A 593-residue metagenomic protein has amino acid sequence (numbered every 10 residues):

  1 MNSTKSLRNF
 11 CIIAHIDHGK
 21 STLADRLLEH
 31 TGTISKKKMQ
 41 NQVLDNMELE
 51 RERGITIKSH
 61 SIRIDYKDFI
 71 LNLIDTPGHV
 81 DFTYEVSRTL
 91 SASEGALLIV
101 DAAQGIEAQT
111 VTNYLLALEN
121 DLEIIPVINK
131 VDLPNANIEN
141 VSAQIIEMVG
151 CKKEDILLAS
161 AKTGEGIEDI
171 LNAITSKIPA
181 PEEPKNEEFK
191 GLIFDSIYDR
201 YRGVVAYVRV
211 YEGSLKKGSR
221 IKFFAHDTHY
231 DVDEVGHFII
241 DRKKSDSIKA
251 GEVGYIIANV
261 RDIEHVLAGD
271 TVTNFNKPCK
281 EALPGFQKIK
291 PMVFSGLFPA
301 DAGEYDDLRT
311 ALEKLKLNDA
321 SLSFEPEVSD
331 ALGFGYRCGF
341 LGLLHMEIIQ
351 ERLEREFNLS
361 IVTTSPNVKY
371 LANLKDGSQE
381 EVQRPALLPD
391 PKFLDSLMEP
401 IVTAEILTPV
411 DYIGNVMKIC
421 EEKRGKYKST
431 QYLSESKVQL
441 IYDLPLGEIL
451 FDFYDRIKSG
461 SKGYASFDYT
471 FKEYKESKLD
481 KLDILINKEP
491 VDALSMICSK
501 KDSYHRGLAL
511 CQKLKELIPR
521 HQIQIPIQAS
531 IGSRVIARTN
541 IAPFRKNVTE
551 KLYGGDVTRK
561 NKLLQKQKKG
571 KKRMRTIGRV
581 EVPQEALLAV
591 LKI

Functional and structural regions predicted by a protein language model:
M1-I593: Structural and coupling elements of P-loop NTPases
